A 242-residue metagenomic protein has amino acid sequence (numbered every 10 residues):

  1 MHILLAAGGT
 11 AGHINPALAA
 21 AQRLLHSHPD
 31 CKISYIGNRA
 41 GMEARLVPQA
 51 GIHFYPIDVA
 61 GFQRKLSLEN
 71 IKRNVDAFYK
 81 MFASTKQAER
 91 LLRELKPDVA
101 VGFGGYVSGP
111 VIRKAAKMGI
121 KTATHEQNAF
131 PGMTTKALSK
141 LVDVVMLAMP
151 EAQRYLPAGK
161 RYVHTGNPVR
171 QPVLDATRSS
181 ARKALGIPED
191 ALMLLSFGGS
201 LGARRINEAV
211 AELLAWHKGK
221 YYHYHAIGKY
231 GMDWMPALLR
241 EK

Functional and structural regions predicted by a protein language model:
I3-T10, D30-A83, G166-N167, K229-G231: Conserved nucleotide-sugar phosphate-binding/catalytic loop shared by glycosyltransferases and other
L5, Y35, G102, H164 (+2 more regions): A structural signal for the hydrophobic beta-strands that form the central parallel beta-sheet of Rossmann-like
H13-L25: Short amphipathic alpha-helix
L24-I33, I52, G219-Y222: A generic structural motif
S34, M42, H53, A116-S179: Active-site-proximal region of nucleotide-activated glycan assembly enzymes, centered on histidine/acidic-rich loops
L46, K65, R178-K183, I187-K242: Donor-nucleotide binding loops and adjacent catalytic segments primarily of GT-B fold Leloir glycosyltransferases
Q87-A100, V107-A123, K136-L141: Glycosyltransferases and closely related glycan-assembly transferases that use nucleotide-activated donors
